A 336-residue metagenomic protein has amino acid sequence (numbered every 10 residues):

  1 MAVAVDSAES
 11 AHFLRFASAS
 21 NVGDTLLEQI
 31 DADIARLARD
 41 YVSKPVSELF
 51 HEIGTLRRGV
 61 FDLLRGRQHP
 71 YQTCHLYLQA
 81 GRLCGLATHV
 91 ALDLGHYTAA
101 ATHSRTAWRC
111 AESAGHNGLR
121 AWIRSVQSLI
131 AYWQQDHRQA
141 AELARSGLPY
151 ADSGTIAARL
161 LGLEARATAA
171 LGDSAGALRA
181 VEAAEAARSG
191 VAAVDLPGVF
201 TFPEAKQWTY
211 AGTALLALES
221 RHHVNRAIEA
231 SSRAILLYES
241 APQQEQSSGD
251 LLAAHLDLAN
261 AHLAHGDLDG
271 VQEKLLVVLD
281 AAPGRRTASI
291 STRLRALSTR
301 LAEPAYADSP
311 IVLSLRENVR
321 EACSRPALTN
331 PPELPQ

Functional and structural regions predicted by a protein language model:
M1-E9: Domain-level recognition of soluble alpha/beta enzyme cores, biased toward histidine phosphatases/phosphomutases
F13: Regulatory input/activation interfaces that engage signals or partners
S18-L27, D31-Q336: Conserved binding/catalytic microenvironments
